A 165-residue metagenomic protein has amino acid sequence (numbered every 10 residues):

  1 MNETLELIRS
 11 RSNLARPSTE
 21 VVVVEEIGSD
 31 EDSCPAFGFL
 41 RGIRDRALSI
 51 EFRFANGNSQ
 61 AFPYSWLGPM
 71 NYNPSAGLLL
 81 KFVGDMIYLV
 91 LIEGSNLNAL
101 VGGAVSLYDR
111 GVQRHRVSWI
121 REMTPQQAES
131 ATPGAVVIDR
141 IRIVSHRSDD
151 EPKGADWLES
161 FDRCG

Functional and structural regions predicted by a protein language model:
E3-D45: Anionic N-terminal interaction surfaces
E3-P17, L91-G165: Helix-rich interaction surfaces within compact, conserved domain-sized segments that mediate assembly or partner
R41-I43, S59-Q60, M70-N71: Short, conserved, surface-exposed binding loops centered on an aromatic residue
A47-A61: Short aromatic-glycine motifs in intrinsically disordered, low-complexity regions
A55-G57, V83-I87: Glycine-centered tight beta-turn/hairpin loop motif at sheet-sheet or coil-to-beta transitions
A61-P63, M86-N96: A short macromolecule-binding patch
P63-S75: Phosphoinositide-dependent membrane-docking surfaces
N73-G84: Short acidic, Gly/Pro-enriched loop/turn segments at secondary-structure junctions
